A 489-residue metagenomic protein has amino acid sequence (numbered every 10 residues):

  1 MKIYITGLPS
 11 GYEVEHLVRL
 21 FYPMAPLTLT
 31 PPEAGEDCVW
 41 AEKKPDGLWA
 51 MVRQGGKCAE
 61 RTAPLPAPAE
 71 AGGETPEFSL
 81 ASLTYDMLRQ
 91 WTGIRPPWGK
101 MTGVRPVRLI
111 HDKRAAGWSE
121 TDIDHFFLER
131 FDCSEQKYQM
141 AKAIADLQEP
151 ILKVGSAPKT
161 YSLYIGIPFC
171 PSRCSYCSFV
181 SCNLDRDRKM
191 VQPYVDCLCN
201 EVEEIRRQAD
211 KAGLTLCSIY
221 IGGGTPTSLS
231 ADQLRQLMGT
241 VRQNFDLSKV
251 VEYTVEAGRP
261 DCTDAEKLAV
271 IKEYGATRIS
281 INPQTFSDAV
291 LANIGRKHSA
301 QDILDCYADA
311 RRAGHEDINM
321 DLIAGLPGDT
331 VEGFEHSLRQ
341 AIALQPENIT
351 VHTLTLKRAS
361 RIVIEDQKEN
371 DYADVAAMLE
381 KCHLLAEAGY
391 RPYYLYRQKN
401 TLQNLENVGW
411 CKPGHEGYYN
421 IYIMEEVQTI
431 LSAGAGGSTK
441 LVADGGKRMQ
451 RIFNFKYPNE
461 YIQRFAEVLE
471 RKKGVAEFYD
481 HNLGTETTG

Functional and structural regions predicted by a protein language model:
M1-R108, D112-A116, E120, P413-G489: Radical SAM enzyme core and accessory elements
A50-V52, I165, I279-I281: Short beta-strand motif preference
L88-R95, A115-L163: N-terminal [4Fe-4S]-dependent radical SAM core
A143-I144, Y176, V255: Key residue(s) within conserved catalytic/signature motifs
K159-V195: Canonical Radical SAM [4Fe-4S] cluster-binding loop centered on the CxxxCxxC motif and its immediate flanking residues
S181-E380: Conserved non-cysteine loop/helix-boundary elements of the Radical SAM core domain that shape
A289, N293-I294, A324-V331, P346-N370 (+2 more regions): Flexible glycine/acidic-rich beta-alpha junction loops that bind and position SAM and/or redox cofactors in anaerobic
V375-N400: TRNA-binding/sensing appendages of the translation machinery
